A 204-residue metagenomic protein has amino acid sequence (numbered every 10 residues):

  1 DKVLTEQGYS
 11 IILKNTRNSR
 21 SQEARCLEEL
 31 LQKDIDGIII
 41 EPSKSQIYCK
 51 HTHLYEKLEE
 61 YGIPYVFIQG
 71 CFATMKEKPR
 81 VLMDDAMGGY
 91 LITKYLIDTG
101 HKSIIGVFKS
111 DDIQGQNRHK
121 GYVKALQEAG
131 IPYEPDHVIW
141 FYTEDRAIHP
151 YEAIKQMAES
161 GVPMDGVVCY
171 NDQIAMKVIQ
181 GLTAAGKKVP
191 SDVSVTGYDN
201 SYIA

Functional and structural regions predicted by a protein language model:
K2-I12, S21, R25-D36, K44 (+1 more regions): Bacterial carbohydrate/catabolite-sensing allosteric modules
R17: Conserved acidic residues
I39: Short acidic, glycine-rich surface-loop motifs adjacent to enzyme active sites
